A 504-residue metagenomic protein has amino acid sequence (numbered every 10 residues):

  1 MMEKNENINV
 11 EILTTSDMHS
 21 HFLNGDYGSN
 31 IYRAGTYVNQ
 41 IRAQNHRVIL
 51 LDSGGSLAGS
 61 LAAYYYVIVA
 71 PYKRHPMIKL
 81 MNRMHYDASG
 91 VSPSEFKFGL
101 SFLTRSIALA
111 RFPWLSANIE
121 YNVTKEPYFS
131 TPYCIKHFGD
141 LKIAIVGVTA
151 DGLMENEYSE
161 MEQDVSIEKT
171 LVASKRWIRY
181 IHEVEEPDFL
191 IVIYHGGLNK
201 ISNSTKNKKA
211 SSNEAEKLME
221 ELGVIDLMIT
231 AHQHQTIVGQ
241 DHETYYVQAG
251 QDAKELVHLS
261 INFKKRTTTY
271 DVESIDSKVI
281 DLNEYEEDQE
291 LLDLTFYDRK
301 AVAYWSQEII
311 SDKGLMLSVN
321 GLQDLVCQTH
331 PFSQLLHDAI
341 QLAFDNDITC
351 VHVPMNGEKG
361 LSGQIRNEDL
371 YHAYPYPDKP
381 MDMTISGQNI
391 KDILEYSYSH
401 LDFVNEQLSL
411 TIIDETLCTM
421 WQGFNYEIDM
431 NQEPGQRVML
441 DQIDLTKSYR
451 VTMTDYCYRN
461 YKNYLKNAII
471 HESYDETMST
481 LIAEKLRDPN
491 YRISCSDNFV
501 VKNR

Functional and structural regions predicted by a protein language model:
M2-E284, C327, P331-A339, E472-T477: Acidic, metal/ion-coordinating pockets
E6-N7, F263-I365, L486-R504: A short C-terminal boundary segment appended to hydrolase-like catalytic domains
N9-E11, H21, Y27-G35, A110-N118 (+2 more regions): Feature captures C-terminal
T14-H21, K313-L322, Y464: Acidic/histidine-rich, surface-exposed loop or edge segments in extracytoplasmic proteins
P71, S202-S212, L294-Y297, Y304-W305 (+1 more regions): Charged, glycine/proline-rich intrinsically disordered loops and linkers
K136, D288, V438: Short aromatic-centered micro-motifs
E162, D324, D378: Conserved short-loop catalytic and cofactor-binding motifs
